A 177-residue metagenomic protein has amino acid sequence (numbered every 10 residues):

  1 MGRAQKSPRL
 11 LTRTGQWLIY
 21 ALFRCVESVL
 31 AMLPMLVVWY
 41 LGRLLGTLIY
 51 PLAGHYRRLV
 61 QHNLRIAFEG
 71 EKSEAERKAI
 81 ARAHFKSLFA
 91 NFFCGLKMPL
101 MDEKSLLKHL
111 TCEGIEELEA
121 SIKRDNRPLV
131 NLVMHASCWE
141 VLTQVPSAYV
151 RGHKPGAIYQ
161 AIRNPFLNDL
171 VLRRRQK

Functional and structural regions predicted by a protein language model:
M1-V130, S137-C138: Membrane-proximal helical "anchor" segments flanking the first transmembrane region of inner-membrane enzymes
D125-K177: Catalytic core of membrane glycerolipid acyltransferases/transacylases, capturing the structured, soluble-facing
